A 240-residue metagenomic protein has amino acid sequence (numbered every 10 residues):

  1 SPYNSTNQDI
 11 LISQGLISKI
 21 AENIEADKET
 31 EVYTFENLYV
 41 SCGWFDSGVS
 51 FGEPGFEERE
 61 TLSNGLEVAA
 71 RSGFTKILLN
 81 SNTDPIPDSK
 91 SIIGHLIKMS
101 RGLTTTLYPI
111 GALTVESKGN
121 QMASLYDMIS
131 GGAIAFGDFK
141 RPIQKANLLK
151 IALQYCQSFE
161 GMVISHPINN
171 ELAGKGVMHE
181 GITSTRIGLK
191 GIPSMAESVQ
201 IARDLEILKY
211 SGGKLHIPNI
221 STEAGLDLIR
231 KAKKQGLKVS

Functional and structural regions predicted by a protein language model:
S1-D27: N-terminal metal-binding scaffold of metallo-dependent hydrolase/deaminase domains
G15, N37, G48, A69 (+5 more regions): Divalent metal-coordination and catalytic microenvironments
I24-V40: Active-site metal-binding motif and surrounding structural segment of the metallo-beta-lactamase
E36-S100: Metal-associated gating/positioning segment near the N- to mid-region
S41, K90-I110, Q154-I168: Alpha-helix-loop-beta-strand connector modules within alpha/beta enzyme cores
S47-E60, S81, T105-Q121, K140 (+1 more regions): Active-site mouth loops of central-metabolism enzymes
P54, S81-T104, G111-I134, Q144-K145 (+1 more regions): Active-site loop-to-helix "anion-binding N-cap" substructures in soluble metabolic enzymes
M122-S240: Histidine/acidic residue-rich metal-binding segments in metalloenzymes
